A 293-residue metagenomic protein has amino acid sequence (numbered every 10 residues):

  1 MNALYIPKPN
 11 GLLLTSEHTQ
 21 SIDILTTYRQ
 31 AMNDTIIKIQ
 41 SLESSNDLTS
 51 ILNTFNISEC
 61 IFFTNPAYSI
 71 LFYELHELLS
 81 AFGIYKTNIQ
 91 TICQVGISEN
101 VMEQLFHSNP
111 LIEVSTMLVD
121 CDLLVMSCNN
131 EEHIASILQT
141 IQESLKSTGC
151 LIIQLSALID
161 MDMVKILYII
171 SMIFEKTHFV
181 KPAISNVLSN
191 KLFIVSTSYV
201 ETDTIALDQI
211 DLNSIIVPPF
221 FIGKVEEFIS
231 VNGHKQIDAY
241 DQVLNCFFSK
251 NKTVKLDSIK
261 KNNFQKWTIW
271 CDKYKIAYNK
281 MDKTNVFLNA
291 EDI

Functional and structural regions predicted by a protein language model:
M1-M117, D211-I293: Intrinsically disordered, low-complexity glycine/charged-rich regulatory or linker segments that flank or connect
I61-F62, H76-G83, V101-E103, S136-I141 (+2 more regions): Eukaryotic intrinsically disordered and solvent-exposed regulatory patches
Q90, D120-D122, E175: Conserved acidic residues
I92, D122-L124, L151: Receiver (REC) domain switch-region micro-motif
I97-N100, N130, A157-L158, I184-S185 (+1 more regions): Conserved beta-strand elements of beta-rich interaction domains across eukaryotes, especially beta-propellers
M117-E132: A short acidic, Gly/Pro-enriched loop at the edge of an enzyme's catalytic core that lines a small-molecule cofactor
E131-V180, S189: Conserved Class I SAM-dependent methyltransferase catalytic core
M163-I215: Class I S-adenosyl-L-methionine
